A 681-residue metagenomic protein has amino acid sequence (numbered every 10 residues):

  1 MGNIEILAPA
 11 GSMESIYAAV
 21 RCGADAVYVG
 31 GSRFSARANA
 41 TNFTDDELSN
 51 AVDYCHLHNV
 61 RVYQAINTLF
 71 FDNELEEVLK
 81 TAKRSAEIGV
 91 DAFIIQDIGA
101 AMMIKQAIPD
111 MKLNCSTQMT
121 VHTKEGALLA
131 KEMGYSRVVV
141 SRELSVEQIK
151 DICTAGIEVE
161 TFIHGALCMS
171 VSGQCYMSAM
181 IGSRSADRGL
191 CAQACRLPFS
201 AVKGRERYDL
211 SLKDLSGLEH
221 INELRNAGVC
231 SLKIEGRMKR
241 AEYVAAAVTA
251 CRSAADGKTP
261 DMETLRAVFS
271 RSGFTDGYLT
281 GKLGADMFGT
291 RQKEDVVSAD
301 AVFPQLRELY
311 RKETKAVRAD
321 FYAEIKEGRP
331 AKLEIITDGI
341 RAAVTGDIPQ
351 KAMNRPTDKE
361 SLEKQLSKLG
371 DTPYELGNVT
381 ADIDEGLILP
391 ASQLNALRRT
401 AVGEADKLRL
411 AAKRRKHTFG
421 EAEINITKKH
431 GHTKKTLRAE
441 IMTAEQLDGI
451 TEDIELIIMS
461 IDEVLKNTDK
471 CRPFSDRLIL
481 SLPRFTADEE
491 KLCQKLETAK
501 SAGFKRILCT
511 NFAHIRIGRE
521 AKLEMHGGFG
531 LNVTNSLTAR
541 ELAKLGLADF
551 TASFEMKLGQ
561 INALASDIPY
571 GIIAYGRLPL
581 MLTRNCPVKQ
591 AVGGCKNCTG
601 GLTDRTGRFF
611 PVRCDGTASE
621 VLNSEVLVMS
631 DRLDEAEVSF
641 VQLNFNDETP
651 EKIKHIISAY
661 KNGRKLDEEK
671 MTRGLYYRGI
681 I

Functional and structural regions predicted by a protein language model:
M1-V121, V139-E143, E147-S231, M238-E541 (+1 more regions): Active-site pocket-lining/capping segments in soluble small-molecule metabolic enzymes
M133-G134: Hydrophobic alpha-helical bundles that form the membrane domains of multi-pass transporters
